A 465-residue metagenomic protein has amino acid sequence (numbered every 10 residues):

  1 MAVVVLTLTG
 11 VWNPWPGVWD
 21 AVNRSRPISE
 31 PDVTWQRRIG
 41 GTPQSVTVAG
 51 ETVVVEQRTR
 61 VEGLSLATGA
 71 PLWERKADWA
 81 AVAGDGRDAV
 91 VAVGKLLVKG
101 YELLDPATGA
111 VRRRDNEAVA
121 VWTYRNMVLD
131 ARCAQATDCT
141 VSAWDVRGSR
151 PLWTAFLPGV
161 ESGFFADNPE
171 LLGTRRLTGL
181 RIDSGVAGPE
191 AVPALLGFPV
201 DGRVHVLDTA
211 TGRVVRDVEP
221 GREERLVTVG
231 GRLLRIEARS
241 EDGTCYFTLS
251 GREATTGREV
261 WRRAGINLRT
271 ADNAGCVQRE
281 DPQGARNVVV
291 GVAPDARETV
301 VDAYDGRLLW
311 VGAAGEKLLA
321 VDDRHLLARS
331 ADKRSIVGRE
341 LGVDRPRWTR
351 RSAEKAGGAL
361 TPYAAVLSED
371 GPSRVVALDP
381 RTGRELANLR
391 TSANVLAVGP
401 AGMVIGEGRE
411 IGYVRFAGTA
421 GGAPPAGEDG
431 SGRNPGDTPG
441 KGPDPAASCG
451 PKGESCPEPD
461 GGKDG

Functional and structural regions predicted by a protein language model:
M1-G465: Secretory-pathway ectodomains
